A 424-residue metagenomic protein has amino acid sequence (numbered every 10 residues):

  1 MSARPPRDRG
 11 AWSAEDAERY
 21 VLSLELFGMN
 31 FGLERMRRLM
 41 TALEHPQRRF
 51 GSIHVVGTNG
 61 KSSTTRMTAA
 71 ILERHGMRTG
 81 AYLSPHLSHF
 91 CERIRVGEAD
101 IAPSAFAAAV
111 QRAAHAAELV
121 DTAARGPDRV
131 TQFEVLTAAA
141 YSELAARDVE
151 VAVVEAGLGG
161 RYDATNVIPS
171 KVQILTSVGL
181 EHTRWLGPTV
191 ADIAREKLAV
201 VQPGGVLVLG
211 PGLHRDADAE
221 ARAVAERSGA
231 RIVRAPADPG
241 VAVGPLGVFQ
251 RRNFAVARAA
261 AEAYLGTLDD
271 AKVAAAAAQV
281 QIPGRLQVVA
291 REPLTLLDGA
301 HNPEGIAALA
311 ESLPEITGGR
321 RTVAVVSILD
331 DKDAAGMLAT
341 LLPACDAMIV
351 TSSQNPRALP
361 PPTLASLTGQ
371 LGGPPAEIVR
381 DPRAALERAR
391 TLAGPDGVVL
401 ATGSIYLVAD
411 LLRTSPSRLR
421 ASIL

Functional and structural regions predicted by a protein language model:
M1-N59, S63-R78, L87-H89, V208-L209: N-terminal leader/targeting and accessory segments in enzymes
R9, F27, L33-R48, R74-I168 (+2 more regions): ATP-dependent carboxylate-amine ligase catalytic core
T68, R161-K171, L412-T414: Short Gly/Thr/Asp-enriched flexible loops that form oxyanion-binding sites at enzyme active sites
V120-A124, V135, R147-E155, S170-A271: Acidic, Mg2+-coordinating active-site environments of NTP-dependent enzymes
D148-E150, G319, G394-D396: Short, high-confidence coil segments that cap the C-terminus of an alpha-helix and link into the following beta-strand
V151-V154, D163-I174, V178-G179, D192 (+1 more regions): Nucleotide phosphate-binding/pyrophosphate-handling subdomain across enzymes that bind or process nucleotide phosphates
G212-V233, E262, L294-T295, L338-V398: C-terminal helical cap/extension that packs against the catalytic core of soluble nucleotide-cofactor enzymes
S404: Active-site-proximal loop/hinge segments that shape catalytic or ion-binding/gating pockets
